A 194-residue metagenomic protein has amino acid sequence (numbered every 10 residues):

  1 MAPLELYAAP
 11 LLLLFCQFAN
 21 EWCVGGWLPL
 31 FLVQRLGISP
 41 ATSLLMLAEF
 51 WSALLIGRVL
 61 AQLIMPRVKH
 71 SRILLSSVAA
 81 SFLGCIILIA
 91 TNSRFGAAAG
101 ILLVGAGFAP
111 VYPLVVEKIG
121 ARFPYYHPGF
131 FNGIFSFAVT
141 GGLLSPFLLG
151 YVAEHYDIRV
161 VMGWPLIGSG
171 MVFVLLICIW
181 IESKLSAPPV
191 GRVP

Functional and structural regions predicted by a protein language model:
L4-A48, L55-I56: Extracytoplasmic gate region of multi-pass secondary transporters
W51-V59, G142-L143: Residue-level signature of mid-helix packing/kink "hotspots" within the transmembrane helices of 12-pass Major
G57-K69, A153-E154: Helix-to-loop junctions at the C-terminal end of transmembrane segments in multipass secondary transporters
R72-I87: Structural signature of the two symmetry-related core transmembrane helices
G84, F95-L103: Paired small-residue
A109-F123: Intracellular juxtamembrane helix-capping segments at the cytosolic ends of symmetry-related transmembrane helices
P124-I158, P165: A late C-terminal transmembrane helix in Major Facilitator Superfamily
M162-I179: Symmetry-related core transmembrane helices of the 12-TM Major Facilitator Superfamily/SLC fold
